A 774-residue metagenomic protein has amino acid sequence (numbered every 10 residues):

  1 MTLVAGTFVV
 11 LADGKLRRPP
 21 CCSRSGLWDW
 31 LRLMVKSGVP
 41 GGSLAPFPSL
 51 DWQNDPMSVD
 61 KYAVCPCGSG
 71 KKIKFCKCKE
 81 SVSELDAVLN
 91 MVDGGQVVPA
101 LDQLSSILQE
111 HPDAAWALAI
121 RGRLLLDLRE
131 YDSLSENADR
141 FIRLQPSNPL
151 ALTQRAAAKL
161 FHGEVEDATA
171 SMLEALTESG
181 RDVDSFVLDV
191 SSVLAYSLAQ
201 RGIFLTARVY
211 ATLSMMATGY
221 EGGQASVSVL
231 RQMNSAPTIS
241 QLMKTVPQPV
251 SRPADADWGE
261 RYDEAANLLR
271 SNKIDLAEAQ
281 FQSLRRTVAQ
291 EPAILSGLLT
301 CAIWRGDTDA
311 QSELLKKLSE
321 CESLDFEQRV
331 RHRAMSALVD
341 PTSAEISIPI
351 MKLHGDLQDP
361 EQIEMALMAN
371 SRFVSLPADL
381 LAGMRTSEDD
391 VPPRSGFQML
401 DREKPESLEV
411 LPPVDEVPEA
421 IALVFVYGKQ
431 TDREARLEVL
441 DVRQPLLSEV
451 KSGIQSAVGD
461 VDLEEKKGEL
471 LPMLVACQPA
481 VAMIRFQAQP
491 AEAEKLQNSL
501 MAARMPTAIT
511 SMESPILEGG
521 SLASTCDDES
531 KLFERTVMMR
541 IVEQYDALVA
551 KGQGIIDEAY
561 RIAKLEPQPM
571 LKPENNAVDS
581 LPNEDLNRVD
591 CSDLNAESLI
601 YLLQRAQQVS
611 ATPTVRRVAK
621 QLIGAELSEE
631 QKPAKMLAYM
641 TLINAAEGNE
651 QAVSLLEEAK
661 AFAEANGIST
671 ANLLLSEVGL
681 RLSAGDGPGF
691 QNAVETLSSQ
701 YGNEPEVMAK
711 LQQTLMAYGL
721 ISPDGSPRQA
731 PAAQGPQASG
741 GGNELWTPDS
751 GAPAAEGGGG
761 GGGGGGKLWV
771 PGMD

Functional and structural regions predicted by a protein language model:
V82-S133, G259-L276, N587-V618: Alpha-helical segment of the N-proximal tetratricopeptide repeat
L89, R123, A157, Y196 (+5 more regions): Residue-level recognition of tetratricopeptide repeat
G94, L128, H162, R201 (+6 more regions): Structural motif corresponding to the intra-repeat A-B loop/turn of tetratricopeptide repeats
S106-I107, R140-F141, A175, S214 (+5 more regions): Canonical positions in the second alpha-helix
P112, P146, G180, T218-Y220 (+6 more regions): Short coil turns that delineate tetratricopeptide repeat
H332-V417: Short Lys/Arg-enriched alpha/beta "domain-start" segment
